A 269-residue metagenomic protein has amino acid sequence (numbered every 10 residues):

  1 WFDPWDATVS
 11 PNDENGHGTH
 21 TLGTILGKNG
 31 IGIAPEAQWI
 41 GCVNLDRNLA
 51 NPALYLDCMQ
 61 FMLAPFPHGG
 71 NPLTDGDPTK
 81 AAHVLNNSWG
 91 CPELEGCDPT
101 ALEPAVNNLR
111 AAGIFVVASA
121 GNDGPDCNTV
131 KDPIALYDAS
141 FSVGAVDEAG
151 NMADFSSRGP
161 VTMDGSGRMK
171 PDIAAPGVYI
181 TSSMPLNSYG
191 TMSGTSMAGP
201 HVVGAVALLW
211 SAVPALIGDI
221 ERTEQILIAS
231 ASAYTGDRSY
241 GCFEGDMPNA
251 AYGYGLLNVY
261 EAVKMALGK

Functional and structural regions predicted by a protein language model:
W1-L54, P78-H83, R110-A111, A135-S140 (+3 more regions): Subtilisin-like serine protease catalytic core
W1-N12, P65-T79, T235-M247: Surface-exposed intrinsically disordered loops and tails
F2-D3, A135-S211, Y260-E261: Extracellular S/T/G-rich loop segment that most often corresponds to the catalytic His/Ser-adjacent loop
L22, I40-N48, T129, G177-M247 (+1 more regions): Hydrolase catalytic cores
I31, L45-L49, G90-L94, N122-C127 (+5 more regions): Solvent-exposed loop/turn segments at secondary-structure junctions within structured extracellular/periplasmic domains
L63-C97, S119-A120: Short acidic, glycine-rich surface-loop motifs adjacent to enzyme active sites
P67, G121, P248, L256-K269: Secreted peptidase-domain scaffold signal
T100-V116: Catalytic-core regions built around general acid/base machinery
